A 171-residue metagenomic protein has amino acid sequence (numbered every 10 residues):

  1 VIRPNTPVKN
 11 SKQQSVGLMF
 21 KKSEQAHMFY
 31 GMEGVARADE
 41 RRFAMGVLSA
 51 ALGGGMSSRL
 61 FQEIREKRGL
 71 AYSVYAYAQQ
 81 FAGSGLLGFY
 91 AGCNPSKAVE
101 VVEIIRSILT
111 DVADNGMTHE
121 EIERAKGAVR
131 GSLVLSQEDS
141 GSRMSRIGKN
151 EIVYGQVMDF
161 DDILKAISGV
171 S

Functional and structural regions predicted by a protein language model:
V1-A36: An aromatic/glycine/proline-enriched structural segment found at the starts of mature extracellular/organellar domains
K9-N10, R37-E40, F81-G83: Short glycine/serine/proline-enriched coil/turn segments at secondary-structure junctions
K12-S15, E24-A26, A44-G46, R68 (+1 more regions): A generic structural signal for well-ordered coil/turn residues at beta-strand boundaries that shape enzyme active-site
M19, M45-V47, G54, A76 (+2 more regions): Single, function-defining residue in the core of a domain
F29-V35, R65-D114, H119-V170: M16 family metallopeptidases and their MPP-like homologs
Y30, E40-L52, L60-E66: Active/ligand-binding-proximal structured segments within catalytic/core domains that scaffold catalytic residues
V47-G55, I105-T110: Bilobed periplasmic-binding protein/Venus flytrap-like ligand-binding cleft at the lobe interface of extracytoplasmic
